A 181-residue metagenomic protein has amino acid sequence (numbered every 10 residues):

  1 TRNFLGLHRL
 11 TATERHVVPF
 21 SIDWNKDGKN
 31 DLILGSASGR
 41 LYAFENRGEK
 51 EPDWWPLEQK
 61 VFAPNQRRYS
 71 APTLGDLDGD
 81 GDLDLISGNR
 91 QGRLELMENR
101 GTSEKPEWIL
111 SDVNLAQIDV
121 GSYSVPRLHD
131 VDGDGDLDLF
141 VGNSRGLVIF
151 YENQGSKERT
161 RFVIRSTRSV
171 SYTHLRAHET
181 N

Functional and structural regions predicted by a protein language model:
T1-R2, R40-E58, R93-S111, L147-T167: Beta-propeller blade repeat segments, especially FG-GAP/WD-type strand-to-loop junctions in 6- to 7-bladed propeller
L5-R9, E58-F62, D112-A116: A short beta-strand motif characteristic of beta-propeller blades
V17-W24, S70-L77, S124-V131: Beta-propeller blade termini
G28-N30, G81-L83, G135-L137: Glycine-aliphatic tripeptides that mark coil-to-beta-strand junctions in extracellular and membrane proteins
L32-S36, L85-G88, L139-N143: Hydrophobic beta-strand segments that make up the repeating blades of beta-propeller and related beta-repeat
T173-T180: Conserved small/polar residues in nucleotide/adenosyl-binding loops
